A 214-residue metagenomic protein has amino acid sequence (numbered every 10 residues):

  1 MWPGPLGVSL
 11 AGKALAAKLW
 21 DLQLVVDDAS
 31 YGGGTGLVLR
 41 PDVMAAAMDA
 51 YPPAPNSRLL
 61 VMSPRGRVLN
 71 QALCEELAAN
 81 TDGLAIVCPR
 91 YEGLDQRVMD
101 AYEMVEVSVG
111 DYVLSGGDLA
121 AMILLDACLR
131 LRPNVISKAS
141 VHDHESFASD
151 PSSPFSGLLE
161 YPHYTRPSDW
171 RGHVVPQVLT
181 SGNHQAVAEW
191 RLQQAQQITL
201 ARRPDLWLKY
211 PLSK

Functional and structural regions predicted by a protein language model:
M1-Y51, T180, H184-L208: N-terminal nucleotide/polyanion-binding subdomain common to many enzyme families
S9-A14, E75-A79, A101: Short, solvent-exposed amphipathic alpha-helical segments in soluble enzyme and RNA/protein-processing domains
D21-L24, L59-V61, E106-S108: Conserved beta-strand scaffold positions in the cores of enzyme catalytic domains, especially in NTP/NDP-utilizing
V38-R90, D95-Q96: S-adenosyl-L-methionine/SAH cofactor-binding core of RNA-modifying enzymes
P64-R65, S146, A201-K214: Charge-dense polyanion-binding interfaces
L94, V98-F147: Structured adenosyl-cofactor binding patch, chiefly the S-adenosyl-L-methionine
L119, L131-Q177: Internal, active-site/partner-interface "lid" segment
